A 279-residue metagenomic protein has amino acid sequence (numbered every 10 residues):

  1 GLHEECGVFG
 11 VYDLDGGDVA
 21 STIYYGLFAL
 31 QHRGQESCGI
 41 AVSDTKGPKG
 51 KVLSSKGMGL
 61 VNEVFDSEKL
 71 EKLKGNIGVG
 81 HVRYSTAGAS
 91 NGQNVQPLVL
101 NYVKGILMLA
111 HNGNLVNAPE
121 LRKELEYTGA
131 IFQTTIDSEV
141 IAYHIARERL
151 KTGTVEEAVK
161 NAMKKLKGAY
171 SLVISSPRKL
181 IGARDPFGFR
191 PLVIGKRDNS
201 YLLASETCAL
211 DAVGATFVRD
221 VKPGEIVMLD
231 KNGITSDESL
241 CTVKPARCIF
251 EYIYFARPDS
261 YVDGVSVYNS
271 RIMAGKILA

Functional and structural regions predicted by a protein language model:
G1-P223, M228-A279: Conserved short alpha-helical segments that host acidic/polar catalytic motifs at enzyme active sites
